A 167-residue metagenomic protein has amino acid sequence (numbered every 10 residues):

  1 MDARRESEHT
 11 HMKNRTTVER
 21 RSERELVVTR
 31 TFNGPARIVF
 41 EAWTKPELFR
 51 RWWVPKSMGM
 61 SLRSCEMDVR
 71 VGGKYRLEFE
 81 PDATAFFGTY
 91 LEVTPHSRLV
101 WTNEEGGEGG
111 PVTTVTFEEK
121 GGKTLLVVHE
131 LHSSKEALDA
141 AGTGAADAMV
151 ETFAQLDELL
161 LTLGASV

Functional and structural regions predicted by a protein language model:
D2-G59: Hydrophobic ligand-binding cavity/cleft-lining segments
R4-S7, E25, V100-E151: Beta-strand/loop substructures that line and gate deep hydrophobic ligand-binding cavities in soluble
V27-V28, E47-A83, V167: Short beta-edge strand/loop motif at the mouth of beta-sheet-based domains
R30, C65-M67, F86-E92, N103 (+1 more regions): Hydrophobic/aromatic beta-strand elements that line small-molecule binding cavities or substrate pockets in beta-rich
V39-F40, F49, Y75-L77, Y90 (+4 more regions): Hydrophobic pocket/interface hotspot
W43, W52-W53, F79, N103-E105 (+1 more regions): Short, flexible helix/strand-to-coil boundary loops that buttress conserved ligand/catalytic motifs in alpha/beta
T94-L99: Short, conserved beta-turn/loop elements at beta-strand boundaries and strand-helix junctions
L160-V167: Short, highly charged C-terminal tails/helix-capping segments
